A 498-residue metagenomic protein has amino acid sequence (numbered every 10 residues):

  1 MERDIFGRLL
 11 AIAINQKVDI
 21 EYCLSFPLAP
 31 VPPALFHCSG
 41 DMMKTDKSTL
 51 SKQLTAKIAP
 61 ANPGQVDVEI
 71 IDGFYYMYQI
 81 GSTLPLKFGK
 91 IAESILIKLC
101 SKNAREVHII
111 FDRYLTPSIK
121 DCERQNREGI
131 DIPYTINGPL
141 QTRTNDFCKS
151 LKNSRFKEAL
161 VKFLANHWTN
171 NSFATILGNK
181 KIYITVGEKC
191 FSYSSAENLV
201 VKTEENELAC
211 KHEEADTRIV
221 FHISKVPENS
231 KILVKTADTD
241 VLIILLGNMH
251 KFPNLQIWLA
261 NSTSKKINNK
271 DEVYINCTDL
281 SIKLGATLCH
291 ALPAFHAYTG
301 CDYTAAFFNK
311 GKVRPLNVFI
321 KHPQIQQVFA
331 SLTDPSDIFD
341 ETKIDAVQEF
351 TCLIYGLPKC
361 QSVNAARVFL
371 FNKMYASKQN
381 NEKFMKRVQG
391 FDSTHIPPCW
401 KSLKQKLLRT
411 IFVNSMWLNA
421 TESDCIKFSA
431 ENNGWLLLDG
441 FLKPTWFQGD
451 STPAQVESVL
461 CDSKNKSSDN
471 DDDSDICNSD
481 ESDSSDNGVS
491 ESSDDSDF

Functional and structural regions predicted by a protein language model:
M1-F498: Noncatalytic, typically N-terminal accessory segments of nucleic acid-processing enzymes and closely related
